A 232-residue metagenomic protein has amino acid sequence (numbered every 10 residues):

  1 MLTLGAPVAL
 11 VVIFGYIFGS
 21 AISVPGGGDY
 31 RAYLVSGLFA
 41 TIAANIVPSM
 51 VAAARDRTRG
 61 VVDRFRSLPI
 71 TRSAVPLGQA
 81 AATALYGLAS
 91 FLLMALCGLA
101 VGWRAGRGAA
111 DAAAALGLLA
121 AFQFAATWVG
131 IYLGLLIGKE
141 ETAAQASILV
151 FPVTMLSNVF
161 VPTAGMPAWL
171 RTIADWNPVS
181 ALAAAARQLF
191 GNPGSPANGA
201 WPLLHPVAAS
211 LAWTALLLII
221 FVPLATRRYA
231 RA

Functional and structural regions predicted by a protein language model:
M1-Y30, A232: Hydrophobic alpha-helical transmembrane segments
A6-G15, Y30-V101, T154: Hydrophobic alpha-helical transmembrane segments of multi-pass membrane transport proteins
V8, L34-A43, A113-W128, I148-M155: Small-residue-enriched core segments of transmembrane alpha-helices in multipass membrane transport and channel
V11, G15-Y16, R187-A232: Alpha-helical transmembrane segments of multi-pass membrane transporters/translocases
F14-S23, V101-G106, L135-K139, V161-G165 (+1 more regions): Short helix-capping/hinge motifs at transmembrane helix termini and TM-loop junctions
F18, G134-S180: Transmembrane helix segments
R72-S147, H205-P223: Alpha-helical transmembrane segments and their short interhelical loops
V161-H205: Terminal transmembrane helical anchor/hairpin motif
